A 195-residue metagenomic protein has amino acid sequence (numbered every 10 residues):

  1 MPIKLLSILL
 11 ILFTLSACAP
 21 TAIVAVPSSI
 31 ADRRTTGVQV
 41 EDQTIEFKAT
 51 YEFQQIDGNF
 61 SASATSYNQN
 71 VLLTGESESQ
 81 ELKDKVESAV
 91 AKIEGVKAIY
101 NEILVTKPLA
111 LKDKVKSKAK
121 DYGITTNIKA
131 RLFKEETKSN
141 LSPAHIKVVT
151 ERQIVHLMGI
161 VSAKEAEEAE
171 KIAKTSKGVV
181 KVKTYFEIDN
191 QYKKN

Functional and structural regions predicted by a protein language model:
M1-C18: Sec-dependent bacterial lipoprotein signal peptides
A17-N195: N-terminal targeting leaders
